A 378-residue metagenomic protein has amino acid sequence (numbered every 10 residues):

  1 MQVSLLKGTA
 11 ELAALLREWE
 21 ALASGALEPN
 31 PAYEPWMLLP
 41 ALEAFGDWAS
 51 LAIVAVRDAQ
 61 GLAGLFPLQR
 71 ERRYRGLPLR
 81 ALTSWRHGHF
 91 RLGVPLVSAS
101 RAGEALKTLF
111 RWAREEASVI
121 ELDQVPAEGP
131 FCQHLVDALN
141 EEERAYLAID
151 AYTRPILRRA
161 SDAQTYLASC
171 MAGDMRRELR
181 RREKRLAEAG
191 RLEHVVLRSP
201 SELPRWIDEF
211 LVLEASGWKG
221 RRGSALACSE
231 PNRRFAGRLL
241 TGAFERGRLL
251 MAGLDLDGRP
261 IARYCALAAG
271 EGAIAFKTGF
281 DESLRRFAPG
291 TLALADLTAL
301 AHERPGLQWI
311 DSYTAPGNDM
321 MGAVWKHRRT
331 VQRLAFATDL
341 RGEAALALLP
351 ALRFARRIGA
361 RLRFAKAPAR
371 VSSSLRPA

Functional and structural regions predicted by a protein language model:
Q2-W85, V125-R154, R158-R286, P377: A conserved beta-strand-loop-helix scaffold within acyl/acetyltransferase catalytic domains
L5, T9, R70, Q133-Q164 (+1 more regions): Active-site/acyl-donor-binding loops of N-acyltransferases
A49-L51, E115-V119, L249, R304-L307: Short, high-confidence coil segments that cap the C-terminus of an alpha-helix and link into the following beta-strand
G88-A102, T278-R286: A short, internal acetyl-CoA/4′-phosphopantetheine-binding micro-motif in the GNAT/acyltransferase core
R101-W112, R286-T298: Conserved acetyl-CoA-binding loop-helix of GNAT-fold acetyltransferases
R114-P130: ATP-hydrolysis module of ASCE/P-loop NTPase motor domains, specifically the Walker B Asp-Glu catalytic pair
I120-L122, A273, I310: Hydrophobic residues within beta-strands of alpha/beta enzymes
R238-T241, D296-E303: Short glycine/serine- and small hydrophobic-enriched flexible loop segments
